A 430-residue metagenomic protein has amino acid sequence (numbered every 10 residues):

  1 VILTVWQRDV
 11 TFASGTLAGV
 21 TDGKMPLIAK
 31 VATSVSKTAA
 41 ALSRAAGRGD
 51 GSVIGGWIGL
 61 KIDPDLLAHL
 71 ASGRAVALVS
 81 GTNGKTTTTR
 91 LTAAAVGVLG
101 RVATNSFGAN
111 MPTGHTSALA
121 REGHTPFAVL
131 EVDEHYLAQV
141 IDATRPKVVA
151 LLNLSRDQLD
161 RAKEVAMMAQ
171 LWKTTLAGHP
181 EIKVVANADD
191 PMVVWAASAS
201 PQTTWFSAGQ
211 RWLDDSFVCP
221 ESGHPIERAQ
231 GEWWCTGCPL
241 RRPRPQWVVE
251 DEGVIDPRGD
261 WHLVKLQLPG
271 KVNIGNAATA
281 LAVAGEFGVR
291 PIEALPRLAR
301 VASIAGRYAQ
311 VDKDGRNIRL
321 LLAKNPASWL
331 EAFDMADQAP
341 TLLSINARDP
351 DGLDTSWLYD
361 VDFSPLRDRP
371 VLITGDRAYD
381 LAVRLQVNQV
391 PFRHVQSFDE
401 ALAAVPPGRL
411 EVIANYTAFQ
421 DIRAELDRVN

Functional and structural regions predicted by a protein language model:
L3, T11-S52, S72, Q210 (+4 more regions): ATP-dependent carboxylate-amine ligase
D9-F12, G23-W205: Phosphate-binding loop of NTP-binding sites
R74, L151, S155-R316: Acidic, Mg2+-coordinating active-site environments of NTP-dependent enzymes
N83-K85, A109-N110, D190-P191, N273 (+3 more regions): Gly/Ser/Thr-rich loops at beta-strand to alpha-helix junctions that form or flank small-molecule/cofactor-binding
T89-A93, L281, A382, R423: A generic structural signal for short, well-ordered alpha-helical segments in conserved domains
T92, V96, H115-L119, A277-F287 (+1 more regions): Buried hydrophobic packing segments
G114, Q139-V140, D160-R161, V194-A197 (+5 more regions): Short glycine-/acidic-enriched loop or helix-start segments at secondary-structure transitions that form or flank
